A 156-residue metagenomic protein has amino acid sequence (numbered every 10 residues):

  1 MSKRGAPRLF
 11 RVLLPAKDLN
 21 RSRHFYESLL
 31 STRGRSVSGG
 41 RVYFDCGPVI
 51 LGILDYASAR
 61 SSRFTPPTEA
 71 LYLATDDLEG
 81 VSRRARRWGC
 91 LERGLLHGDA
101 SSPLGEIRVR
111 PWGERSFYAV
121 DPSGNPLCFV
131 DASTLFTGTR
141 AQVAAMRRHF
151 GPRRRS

Functional and structural regions predicted by a protein language model:
M1, S58-S61, G105-E106: Short, P/G- and charge-enriched loop/turn segments at secondary-structure junctions
M1-R23, E69-L71, V130-S156: N-terminal beta-strand motif that seeds the catalytic metal site of vicinal oxygen chelate
A6, L13-G52, Y56-A57: Core segments of cupin and vicinal oxygen chelate
D18-N20, L71-P126: Vicinal oxygen chelate
S38, P67, G113: Exposed loop/turn and edge beta-strand positions of beta-sandwich/beta-sheet ligand-binding modules
F44-P48, A119-P122, A132: Active-site beta-strand termini and strand-to-loop segments that position acidic
G52-I53, S58-R63, L135-G138: A short local loop/turn or secondary-structure capping micro-motif enriched for an aromatic residue
D55, V109-P111, Y118, F129-F136: Short beta->alpha transition motifs characteristic of CBS
